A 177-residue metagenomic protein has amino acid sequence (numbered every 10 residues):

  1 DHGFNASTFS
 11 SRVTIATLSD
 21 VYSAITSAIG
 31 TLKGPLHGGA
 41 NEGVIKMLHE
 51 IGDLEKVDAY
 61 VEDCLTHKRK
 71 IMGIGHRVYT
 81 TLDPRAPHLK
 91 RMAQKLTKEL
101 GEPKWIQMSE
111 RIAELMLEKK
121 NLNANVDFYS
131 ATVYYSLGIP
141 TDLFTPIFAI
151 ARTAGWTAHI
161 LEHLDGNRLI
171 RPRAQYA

Functional and structural regions predicted by a protein language model:
D1-A177: Non-transmembrane, aqueous-exposed alpha-helical and coiled segments at domain scale
